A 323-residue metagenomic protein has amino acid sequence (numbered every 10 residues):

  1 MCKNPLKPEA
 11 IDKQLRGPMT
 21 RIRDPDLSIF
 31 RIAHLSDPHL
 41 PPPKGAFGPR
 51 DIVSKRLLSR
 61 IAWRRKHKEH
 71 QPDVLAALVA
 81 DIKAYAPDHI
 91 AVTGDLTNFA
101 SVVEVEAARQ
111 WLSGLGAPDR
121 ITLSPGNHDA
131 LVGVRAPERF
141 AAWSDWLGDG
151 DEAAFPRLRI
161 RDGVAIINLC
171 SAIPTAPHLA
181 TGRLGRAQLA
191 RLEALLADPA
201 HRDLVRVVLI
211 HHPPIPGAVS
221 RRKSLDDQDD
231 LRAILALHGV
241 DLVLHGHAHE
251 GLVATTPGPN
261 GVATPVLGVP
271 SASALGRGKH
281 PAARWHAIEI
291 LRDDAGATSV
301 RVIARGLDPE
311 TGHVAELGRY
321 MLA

Functional and structural regions predicted by a protein language model:
E9-V103: N-terminal active-site segment of His-dependent metallophosphoesterases
K13-L15, M19, D26-S28, I290-A323: A short C-terminal boundary segment appended to hydrolase-like catalytic domains
T20-D24, V102, E106-R191, N260-A263 (+1 more regions): Extended active-site neighborhood of metal-dependent phosphoesterases/phosphodiesterases
H34-S36, H89-G94, I121-N127, C170 (+3 more regions): Active-site neighborhood of phospho(di)ester-bond hydrolases with catalytic His/Asp-centered motifs
H39-D73, V132-G133, E138-G150, T175-L184 (+1 more regions): Acidic/histidine-rich helix-loop elements that form or flank divalent-metal/phosphate-binding sites at the catalytic
H39-P42, N98-S101, N127-R135, P174-H178 (+3 more regions): Active-site environment of divalent metal-dependent phosphoester hydrolases
W63, H67-A142, L147-G150, D227-L237: Core catalytic region of metal-dependent phosphoesterases/phosphodiesterases, especially metallo-beta-lactamase-like
S220-D294: Conserved beta-sheet core of the metallophosphoesterase superfamily
